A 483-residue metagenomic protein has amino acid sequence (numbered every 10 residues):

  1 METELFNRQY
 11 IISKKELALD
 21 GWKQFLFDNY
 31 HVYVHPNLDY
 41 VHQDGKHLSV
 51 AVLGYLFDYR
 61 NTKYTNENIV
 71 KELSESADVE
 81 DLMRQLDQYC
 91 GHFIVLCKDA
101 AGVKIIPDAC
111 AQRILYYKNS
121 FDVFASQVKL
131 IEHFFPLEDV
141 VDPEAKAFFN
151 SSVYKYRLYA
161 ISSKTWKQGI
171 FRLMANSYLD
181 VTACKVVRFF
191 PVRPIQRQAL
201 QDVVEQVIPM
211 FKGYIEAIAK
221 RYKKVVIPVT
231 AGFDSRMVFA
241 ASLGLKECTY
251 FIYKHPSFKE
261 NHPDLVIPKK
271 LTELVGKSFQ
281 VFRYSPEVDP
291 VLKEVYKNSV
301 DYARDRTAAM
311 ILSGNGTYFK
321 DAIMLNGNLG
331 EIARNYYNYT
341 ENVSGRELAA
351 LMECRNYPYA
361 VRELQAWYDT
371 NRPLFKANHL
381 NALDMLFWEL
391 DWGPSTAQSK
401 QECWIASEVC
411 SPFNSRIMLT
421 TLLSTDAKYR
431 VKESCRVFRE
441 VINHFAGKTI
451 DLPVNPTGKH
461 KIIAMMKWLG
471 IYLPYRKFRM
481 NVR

Functional and structural regions predicted by a protein language model:
M1-K15, W468-R483: N-terminal intrinsically disordered, low-complexity tails enriched in polar/charged
M1-T230, M237-F282: Cysteine-centered catalytic environments shared across enzyme families
L130-K146, V153-K155, K432-I462: Charge-dense polyanion-binding interfaces
T165-I170, W404, S434-R436, P453-G458 (+2 more regions): Short coil/turn segments at secondary-structure boundaries
R193-L380, Q398-I450, I463-K477: ATP-dependent adenylate-handling active sites, centered on carboxylate activation for C-N bond formation
H379-A382, L390: Gly-Asp-aromatic-enriched flexible segments
F387-Q398: Core structural elements
